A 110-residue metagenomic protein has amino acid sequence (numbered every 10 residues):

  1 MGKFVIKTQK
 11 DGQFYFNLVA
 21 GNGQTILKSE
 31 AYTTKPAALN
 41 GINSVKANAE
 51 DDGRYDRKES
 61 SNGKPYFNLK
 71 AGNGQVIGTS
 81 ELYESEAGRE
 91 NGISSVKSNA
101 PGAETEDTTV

Functional and structural regions predicted by a protein language model:
M1, D107-V110: Intrinsic disorder/low-complexity detector
K3-Q9, Q13-G21, I26-Y32, G41-V45 (+5 more regions): A structural feature that tracks compact, well-ordered secondary-structure segments with a strong bias toward
S94-S95, P101-E104, T108: Mixed-charge, glycine-accented linear interaction segment located at domain edges/termini
